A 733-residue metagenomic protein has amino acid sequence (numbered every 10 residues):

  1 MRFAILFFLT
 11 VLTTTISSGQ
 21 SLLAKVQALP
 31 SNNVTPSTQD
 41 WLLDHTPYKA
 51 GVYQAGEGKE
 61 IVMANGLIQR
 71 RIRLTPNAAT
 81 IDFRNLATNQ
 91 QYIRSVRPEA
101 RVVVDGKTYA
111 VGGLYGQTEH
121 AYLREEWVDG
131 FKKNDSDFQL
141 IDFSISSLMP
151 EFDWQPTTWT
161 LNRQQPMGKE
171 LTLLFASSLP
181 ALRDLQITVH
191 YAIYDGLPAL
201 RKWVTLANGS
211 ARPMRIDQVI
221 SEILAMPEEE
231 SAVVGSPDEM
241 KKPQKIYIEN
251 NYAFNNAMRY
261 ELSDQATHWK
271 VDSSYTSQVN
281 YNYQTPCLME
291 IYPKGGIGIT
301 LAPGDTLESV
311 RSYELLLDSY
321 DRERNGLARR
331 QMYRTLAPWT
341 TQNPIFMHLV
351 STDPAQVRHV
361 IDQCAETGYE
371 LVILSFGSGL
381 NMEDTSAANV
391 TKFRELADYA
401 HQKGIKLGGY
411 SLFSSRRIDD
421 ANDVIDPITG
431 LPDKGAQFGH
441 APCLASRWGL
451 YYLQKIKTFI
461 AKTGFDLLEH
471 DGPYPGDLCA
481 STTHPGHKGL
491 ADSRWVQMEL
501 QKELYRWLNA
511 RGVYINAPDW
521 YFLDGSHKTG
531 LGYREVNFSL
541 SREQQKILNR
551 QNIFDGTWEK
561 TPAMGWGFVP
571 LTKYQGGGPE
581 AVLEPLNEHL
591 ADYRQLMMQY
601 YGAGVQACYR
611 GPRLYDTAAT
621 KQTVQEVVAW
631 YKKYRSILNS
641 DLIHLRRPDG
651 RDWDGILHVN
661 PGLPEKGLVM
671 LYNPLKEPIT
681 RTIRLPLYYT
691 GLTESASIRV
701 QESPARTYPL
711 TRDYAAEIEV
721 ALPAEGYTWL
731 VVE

Functional and structural regions predicted by a protein language model:
S21-Q54, K59-M63, I68, A79-T285 (+3 more regions): Polysaccharide-binding surfaces and accessory modules of carbohydrate-active proteins
I61, N162-Q164, I299-L317, P723-E733: Short Pro-Gly-centered flexible turn/kink motifs
I61-G66, R70, N77, F83 (+3 more regions): Active-site-proximal substrate-binding groove within the catalytic cores of carbohydrate-active enzymes
L123-Q155, E314-Q331, K392-Q437, E469 (+1 more regions): Glycine-rich, aromatic-flanked loop segments that form ligand/cofactor-binding clefts across common enzyme folds
S210-M214, Y275, V279-M332: Extended acidic/polar, glycine-enriched regions that form or flank non-catalytic beta-rich accessory modules
R322-L371, S375-S378: An acidic-aromatic substrate-binding cleft motif
N343-P354, S375-V390, K434-L453, P485-Q497: The substrate-binding groove and active-site-proximal loops of carbohydrate-active enzymes, especially glycoside
F393-R394, K406-F465, Y474, V536-R542 (+1 more regions): Active-site-adjacent "subsite" loops/lids of carbohydrate-active enzymes
